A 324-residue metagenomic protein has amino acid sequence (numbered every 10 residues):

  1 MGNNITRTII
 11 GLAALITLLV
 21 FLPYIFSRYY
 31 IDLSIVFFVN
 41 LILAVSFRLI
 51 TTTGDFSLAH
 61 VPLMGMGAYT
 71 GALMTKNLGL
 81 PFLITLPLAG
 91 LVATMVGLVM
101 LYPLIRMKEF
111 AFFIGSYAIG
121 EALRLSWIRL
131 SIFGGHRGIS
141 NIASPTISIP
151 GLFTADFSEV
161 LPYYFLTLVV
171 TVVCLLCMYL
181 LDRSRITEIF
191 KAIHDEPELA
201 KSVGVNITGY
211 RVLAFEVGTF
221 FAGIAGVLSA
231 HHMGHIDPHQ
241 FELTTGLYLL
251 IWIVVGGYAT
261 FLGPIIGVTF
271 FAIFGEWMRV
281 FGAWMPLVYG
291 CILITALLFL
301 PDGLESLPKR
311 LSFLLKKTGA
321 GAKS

Functional and structural regions predicted by a protein language model:
M1-L18, G138-S140, D195-G209, M278-S324: Cytosolic-side transmembrane-helix boundaries in multi-pass membrane proteins
M1-L41, P81-T85, A322-S324: Membrane-interfacial amphipathic/re-entrant helices at transmembrane-helix boundaries
P23-N77, P103-F112, G257-F261: Single transmembrane alpha-helix segments in multi-pass membrane proteins
V36, N40-L41, M64-Y69, G90-T94 (+8 more regions): Residue-level recognition of pore/gate-forming positions within transmembrane alpha-helices of multi-pass
L78-E121, I266-V268: Alpha-helical transmembrane segments within multi-pass membrane transporters and channels
I119-D156, D302-L307: Extracellular/periplasmic helix-loop junction at the C-terminal end of a transmembrane helix in multi-pass membrane
D156-D237: Helix-loop-helix "hairpin" substructures at the membrane interface of multi-pass membrane proteins
R211-T295, F299: Transmembrane alpha-helical segments in multi-pass inner-membrane proteins
